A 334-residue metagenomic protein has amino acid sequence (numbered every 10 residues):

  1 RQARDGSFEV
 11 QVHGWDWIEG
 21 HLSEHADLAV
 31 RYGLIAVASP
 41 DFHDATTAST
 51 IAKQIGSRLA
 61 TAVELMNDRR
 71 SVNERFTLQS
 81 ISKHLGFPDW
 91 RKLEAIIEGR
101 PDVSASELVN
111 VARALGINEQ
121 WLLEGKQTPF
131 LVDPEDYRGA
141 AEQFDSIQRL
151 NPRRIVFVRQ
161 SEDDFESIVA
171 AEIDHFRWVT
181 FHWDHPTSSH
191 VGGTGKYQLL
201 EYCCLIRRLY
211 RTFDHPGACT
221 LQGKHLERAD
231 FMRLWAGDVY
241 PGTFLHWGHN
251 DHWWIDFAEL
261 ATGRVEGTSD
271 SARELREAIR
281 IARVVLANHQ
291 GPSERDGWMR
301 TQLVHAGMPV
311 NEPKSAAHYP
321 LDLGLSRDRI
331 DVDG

Functional and structural regions predicted by a protein language model:
A3-G14, I18-H21, H25-K53, L131-G334: Intrinsically disordered, low-complexity tails and linkers flanking structured cores
Y32, V37-S80: A short, Lys/Arg-rich alpha-helix, primarily the initiator
L59, L78-S82, K92-I96, L122: Conserved hydrophobic/aromatic packing and binding residues within compact polymer-binding modules
H84-V103, N110-A112: Recognition helix of helix-turn-helix/homeodomain-like DNA-binding domains that insert into the DNA major groove
A105-W121: DNA major-groove recognition helix of helix-turn-helix/homeodomain DNA-binding modules
N118, P129-F130: A generic structured-segment signal
K126: Conserved catalytic/binding loops enriched for acidic/polar residues
